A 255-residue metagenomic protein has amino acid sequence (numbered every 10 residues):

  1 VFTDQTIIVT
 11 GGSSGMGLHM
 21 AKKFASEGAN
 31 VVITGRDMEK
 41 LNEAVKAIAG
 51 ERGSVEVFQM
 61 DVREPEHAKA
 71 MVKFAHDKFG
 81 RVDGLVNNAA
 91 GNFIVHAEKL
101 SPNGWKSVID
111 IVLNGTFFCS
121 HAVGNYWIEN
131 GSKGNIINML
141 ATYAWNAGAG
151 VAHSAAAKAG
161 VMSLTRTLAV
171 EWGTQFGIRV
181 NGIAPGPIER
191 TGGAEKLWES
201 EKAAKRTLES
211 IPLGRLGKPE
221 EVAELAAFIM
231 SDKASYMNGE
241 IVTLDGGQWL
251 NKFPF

Functional and structural regions predicted by a protein language model:
T6, S13-G15, D37: Conserved glycine-rich cofactor-binding loop
H96-A97, S101-I109, T207: Substrate-binding pocket helix/loop in short-chain dehydrogenase/reductase
S120, A157, T165: Active-site helix of classical SDR
N125, V170-T174, S235: Alpha-helical segment proximal to the catalytic Tyr-Lys
T174-R179, M237-G239: Short, small/polar-rich loop/turn modules that mediate ligand/substrate recognition or access, typified
Q175, I188-I211, N251-F255: A glycine/serine/threonine-rich, flexible loop-to-helix segment that serves as the NAD(P) cofactor-binding "lid"
A227, N238-F255: Short C-terminal tail/terminal secondary-structure segment of NAD(P)H-dependent dehydrogenase/reductase domains
